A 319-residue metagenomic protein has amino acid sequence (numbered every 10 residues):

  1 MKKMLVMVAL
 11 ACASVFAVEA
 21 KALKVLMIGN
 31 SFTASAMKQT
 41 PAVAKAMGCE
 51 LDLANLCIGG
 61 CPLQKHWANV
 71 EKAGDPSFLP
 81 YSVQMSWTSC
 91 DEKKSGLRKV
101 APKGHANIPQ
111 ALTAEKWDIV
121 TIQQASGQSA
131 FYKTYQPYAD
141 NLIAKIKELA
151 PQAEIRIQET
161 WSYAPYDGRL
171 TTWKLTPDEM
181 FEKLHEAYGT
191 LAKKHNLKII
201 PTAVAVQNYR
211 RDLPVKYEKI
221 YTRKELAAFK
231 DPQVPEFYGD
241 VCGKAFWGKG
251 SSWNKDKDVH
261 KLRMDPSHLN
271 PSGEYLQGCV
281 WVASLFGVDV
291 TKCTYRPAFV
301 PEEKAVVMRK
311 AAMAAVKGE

Functional and structural regions predicted by a protein language model:
M1-M4: Positively charged n-region of N-terminal signal peptides that target proteins for export
A9-A17: Hydrophobic h-region of N-terminal signal peptides that target proteins for export in Gram-negative bacteria
A22-K24, D52: Residues that mark the start of a beta-strand
L26-I28, Q158: Short hydrophobic segments within beta-strands
A34-A139, A164: Conserved SGNH/GDSL esterase-like catalytic core that processes O-acyl groups on lipids and polysaccharides
S35, A42-E50, G59, Q123 (+5 more regions): Structured segments of extracytoplasmic/periplasmic soluble domains in secreted or envelope-associated proteins
G104-P271, A283: Alpha-helical cap/lid subdomain in secreted, periplasmic, or secretory-pathway luminal O-acyl-processing enzymes
N254-K310: Extended, basic/helix-rich recognition subdomains
